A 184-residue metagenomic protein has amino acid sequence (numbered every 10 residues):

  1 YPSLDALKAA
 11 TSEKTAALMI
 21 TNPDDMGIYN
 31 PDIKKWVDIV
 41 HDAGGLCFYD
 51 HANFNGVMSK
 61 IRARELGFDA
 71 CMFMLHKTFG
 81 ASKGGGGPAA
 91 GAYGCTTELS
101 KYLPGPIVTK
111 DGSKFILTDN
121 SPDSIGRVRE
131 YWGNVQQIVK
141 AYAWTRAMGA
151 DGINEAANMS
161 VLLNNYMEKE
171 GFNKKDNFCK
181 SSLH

Functional and structural regions predicted by a protein language model:
Y1-G112: Conserved PLP-enzyme active-site core in the AAT-like
F73-H184: Active-site C-terminal subdomain of aminotransferase-like
